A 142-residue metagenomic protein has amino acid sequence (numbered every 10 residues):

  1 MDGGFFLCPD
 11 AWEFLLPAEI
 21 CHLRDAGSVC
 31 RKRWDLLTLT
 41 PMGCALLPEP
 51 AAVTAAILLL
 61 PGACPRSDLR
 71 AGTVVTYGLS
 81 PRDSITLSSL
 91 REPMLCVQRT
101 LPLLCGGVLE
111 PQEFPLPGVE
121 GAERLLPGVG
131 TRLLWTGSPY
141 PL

Functional and structural regions predicted by a protein language model:
M1-I20, L142: Walker A (P-loop) phosphate-binding motif
G4-F5, E13, V29, L46-P48 (+5 more regions): Residue-level signal for functionally critical sites in structured catalytic/ligand-binding pockets
F5, A18-L23, T38, L95-V97 (+1 more regions): Generic preference for hydrophobic/aromatic residues in regular secondary structure cores
L7-P9, H22, L59, L87-S89 (+1 more regions): Surface-exposed beta-strand edges and flanking loops
A11, G43, A63-R66, S80 (+2 more regions): Residues that cap or initiate secondary-structure elements
E13-T76: Flexible active-site lid/hinge loop adjacent to a nucleotide/diphosphate and Mg2+-phosphate binding pocket
L79-L142: Adenine nucleotide phosphate-binding catalytic loops in nucleotide-utilizing enzymes
